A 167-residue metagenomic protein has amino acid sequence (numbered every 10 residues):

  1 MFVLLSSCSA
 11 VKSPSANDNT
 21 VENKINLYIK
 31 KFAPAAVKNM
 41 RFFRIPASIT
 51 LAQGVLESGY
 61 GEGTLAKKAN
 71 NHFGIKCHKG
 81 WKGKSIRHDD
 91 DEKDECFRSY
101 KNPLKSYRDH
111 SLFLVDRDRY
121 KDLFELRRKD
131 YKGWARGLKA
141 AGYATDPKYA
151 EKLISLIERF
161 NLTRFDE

Functional and structural regions predicted by a protein language model:
F2, C8-E167: Catalytic cores of secreted/periplasmic lytic hydrolases that degrade extracellular macromolecules
